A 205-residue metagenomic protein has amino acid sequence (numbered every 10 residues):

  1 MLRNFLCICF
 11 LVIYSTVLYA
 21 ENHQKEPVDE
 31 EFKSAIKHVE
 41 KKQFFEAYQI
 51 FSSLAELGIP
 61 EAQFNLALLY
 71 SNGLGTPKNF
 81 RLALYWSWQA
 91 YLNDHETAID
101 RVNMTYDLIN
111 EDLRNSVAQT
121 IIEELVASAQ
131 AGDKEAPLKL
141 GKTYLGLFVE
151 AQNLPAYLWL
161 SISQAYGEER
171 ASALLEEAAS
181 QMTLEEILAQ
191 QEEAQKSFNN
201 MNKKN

Functional and structural regions predicted by a protein language model:
C7-Y14: Bacterial N-terminal signal peptides
V17-Q49: N-terminal leader/linker segments that initiate helical-solenoid repeat arrays
D29, E61, N65, T97-I99 (+2 more regions): Start-of-helix register in tetratricopeptide repeats
E31-H38, I50-L54, N65-N72, R101-I109 (+2 more regions): Hydrophobic face of amphipathic alpha-helices that form TPR/SEL1-like repeat modules and related alpha-solenoid
E40-K42, E56-L57, Y70, L74-K78 (+6 more regions): Short coil/turn and helix-start
S116, T120, E124-D133, E169-N205: Terminal, low-structured helical/coil segments at or just beyond the last alpha-helical repeat
